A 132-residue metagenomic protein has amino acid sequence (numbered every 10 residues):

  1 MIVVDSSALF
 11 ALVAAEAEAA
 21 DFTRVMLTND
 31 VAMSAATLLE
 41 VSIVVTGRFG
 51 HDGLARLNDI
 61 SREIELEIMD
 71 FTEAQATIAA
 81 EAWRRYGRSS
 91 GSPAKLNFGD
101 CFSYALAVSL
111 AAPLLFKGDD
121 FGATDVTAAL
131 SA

Functional and structural regions predicted by a protein language model:
M1-M33, T46-D59, L130: Short, well-structured N-terminal submotif of metal-dependent ribonuclease cores
D5, D100, G118-D120: Acidic active-site catalytic centers that drive phospho-/nucleotidyl reactions and related ester hydrolyses
L9-F10, L38, F121-G122: A generic structural signal for short hydrophobic patches within well-formed alpha-helices
T23-R24, I60-R62, R84-S90: Glycine/charged-rich beta-loop-alpha catalytic/anionic-binding loops adjacent to active sites
S42, R48-A74: Active-site-proximal, substrate-binding regions of enzyme catalytic domains and RNA-binding/basic surfaces
E67-P113: Active-site neighborhoods of divalent-metal-dependent phosphate/nucleic-acid chemistry enzymes
Y104-A132: Acidic, PIN/NYN-like endoribonuclease modules and their adjacent C-terminal/linker elements
